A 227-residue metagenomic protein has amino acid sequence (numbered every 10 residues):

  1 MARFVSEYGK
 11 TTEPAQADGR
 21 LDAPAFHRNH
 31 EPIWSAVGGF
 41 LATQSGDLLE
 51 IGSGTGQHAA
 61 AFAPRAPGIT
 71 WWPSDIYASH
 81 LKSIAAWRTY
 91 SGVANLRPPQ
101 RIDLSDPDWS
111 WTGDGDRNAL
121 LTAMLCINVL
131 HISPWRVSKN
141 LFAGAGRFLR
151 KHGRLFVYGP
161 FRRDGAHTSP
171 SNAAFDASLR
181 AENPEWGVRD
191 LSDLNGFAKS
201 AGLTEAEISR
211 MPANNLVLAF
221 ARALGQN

Functional and structural regions predicted by a protein language model:
A2-T43: Class I SAM-dependent methyltransferase Rossmann-like catalytic core, especially the SAM/SAH-binding loop
Q44-G54: Conserved class I S-adenosyl-L-methionine
L49, A61-W109: Class I SAM-dependent methyltransferase SAM/SAH-binding core
L125: A conserved beta-strand element that flanks and buttresses the S-adenosyl-L-methionine
I132-A145: A short, conserved alpha-helix within the catalytic core of class I
H152-F161: Conserved beta-strand signature within the Rossmann-like core of class I S-adenosyl-L-methionine
T168-S192: Conserved Class I S-adenosyl-L-methionine
